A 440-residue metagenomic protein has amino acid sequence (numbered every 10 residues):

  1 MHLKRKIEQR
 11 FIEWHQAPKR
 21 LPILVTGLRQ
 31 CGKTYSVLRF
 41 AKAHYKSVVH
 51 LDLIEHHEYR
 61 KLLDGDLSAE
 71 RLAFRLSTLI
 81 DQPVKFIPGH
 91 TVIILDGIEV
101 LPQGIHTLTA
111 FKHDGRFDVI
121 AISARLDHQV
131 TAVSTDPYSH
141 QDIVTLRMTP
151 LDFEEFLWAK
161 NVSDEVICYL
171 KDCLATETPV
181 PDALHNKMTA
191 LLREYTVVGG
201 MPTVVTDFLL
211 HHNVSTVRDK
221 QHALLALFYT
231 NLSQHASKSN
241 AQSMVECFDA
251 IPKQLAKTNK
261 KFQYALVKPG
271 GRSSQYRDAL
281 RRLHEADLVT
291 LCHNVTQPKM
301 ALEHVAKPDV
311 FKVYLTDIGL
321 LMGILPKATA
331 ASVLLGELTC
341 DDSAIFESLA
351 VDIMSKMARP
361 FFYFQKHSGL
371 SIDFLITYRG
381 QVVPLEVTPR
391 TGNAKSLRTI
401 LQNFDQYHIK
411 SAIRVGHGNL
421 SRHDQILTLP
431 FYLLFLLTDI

Functional and structural regions predicted by a protein language model:
M1-Q16: N-terminal pre-Walker A segment at the start of P-loop NTPase domains
V25: Hydrophobic anchor at the beta1->P-loop junction of P-loop NTPases
K33: Conserved lysine of the Walker
S36, F40: Hydrophobic positions on the alpha1 helix immediately C-terminal to the Walker A/P-loop
H56-P88: Short glycine-rich substrate-engagement loop in P-loop NTPases that contacts/grips substrate
K112-T135: Sensor-1/coupling segment of RecA-like P-loop NTPase cores
V130-A256: Interdomain motor-coupling "hinge/lid" segment immediately C-terminal to the ATP-binding subdomain of NTP-driven enzymes
T206-I372, I376-R379: Accessory nucleic acid-recognition modules appended to NTPase machines
